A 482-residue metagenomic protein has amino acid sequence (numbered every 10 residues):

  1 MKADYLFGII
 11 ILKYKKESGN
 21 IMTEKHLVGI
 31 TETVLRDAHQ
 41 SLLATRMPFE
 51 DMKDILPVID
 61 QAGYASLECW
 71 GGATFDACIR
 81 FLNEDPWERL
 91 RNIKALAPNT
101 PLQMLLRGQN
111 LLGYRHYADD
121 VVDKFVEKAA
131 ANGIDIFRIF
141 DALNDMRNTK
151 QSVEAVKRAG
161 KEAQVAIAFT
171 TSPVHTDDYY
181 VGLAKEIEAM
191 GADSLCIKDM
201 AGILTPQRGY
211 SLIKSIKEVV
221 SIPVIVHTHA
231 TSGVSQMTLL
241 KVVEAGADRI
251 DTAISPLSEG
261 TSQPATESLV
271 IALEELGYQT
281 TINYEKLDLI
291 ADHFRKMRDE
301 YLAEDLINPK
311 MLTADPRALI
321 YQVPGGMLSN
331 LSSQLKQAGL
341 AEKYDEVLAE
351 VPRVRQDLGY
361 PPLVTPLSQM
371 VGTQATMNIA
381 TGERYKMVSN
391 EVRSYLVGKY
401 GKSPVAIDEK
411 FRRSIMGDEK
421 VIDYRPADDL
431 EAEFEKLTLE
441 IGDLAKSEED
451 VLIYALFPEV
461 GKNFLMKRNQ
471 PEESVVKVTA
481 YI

Functional and structural regions predicted by a protein language model:
I21-L42: N-terminal amphipathic alpha-helix/helix-capping segment at the start of soluble metabolic enzymes
I30-T33, L67-C69, T100-R107, F137-R138 (+4 more regions): Hydrophobic faces of well-ordered beta-strands that scaffold small-molecule active sites in alpha/beta enzyme cores
A38, I139, L195, G246 (+1 more regions): Conserved, mostly hydrophobic/aromatic
D54, V58-C78, N308-A318, Q322-I482: Terminal or standalone catalytic/regulatory effector modules within metabolic enzymes and repeat proteins
G71-A155, E162, I167-L183, T205: Active-site beta->alpha loop and helix N-cap motifs at the rims of alpha/beta catalytic domains
G182-L183, G233-A245: Catalytic cores of alpha/beta
A247-S262: Glycine-rich phosphate-binding active-site loops on the catalytic face of alpha/beta enzymes
T261-Q279: C-terminal helical cap(s) of enzyme catalytic domains, especially alpha/beta-barrels
